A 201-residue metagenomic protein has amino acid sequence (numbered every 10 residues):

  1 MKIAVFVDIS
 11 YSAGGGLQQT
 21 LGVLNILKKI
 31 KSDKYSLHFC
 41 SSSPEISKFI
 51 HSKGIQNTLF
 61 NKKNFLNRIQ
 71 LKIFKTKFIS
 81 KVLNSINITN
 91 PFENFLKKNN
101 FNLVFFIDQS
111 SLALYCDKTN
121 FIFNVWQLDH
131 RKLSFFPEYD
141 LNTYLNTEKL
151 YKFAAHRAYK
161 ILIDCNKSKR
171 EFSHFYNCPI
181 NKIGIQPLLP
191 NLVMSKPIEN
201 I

Functional and structural regions predicted by a protein language model:
M1-I201: Carbohydrate transferase catalytic cores enriched for Leloir-type hexosyltransferases
